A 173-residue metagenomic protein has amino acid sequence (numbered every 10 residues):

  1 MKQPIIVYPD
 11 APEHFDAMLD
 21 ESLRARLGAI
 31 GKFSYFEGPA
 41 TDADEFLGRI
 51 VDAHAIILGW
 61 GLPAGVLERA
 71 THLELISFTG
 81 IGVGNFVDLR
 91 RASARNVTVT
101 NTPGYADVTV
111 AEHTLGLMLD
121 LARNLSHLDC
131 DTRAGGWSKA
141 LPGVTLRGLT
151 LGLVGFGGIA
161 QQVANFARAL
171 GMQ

Functional and structural regions predicted by a protein language model:
M1-A53: N-terminal glycine-/charge-rich "phosphate-binding" loop or analogous flexible N-terminal tail
P9, L58-W60, V154-F156: Replace "coordinates the UDP/GDP/TDP-sugar" with "coordinates nucleotide-activated sugar donors
F15-D16, G65-V66, F86, Q161-Q162: Glycine/Thr-rich phosphate-binding loops of Rossmann-like dinucleotide-binding domains
L27-G28, S93, R168: Anion (oxyanion) recognition and catalysis
K32-S34, T98, Q173: Conserved beta-strand segments of alpha/beta enzyme cores
Y35-T41, I56-W60, D131-K139: Short gly/ser/thr-rich secondary-structure transition/capping motifs
D52-D129, A140-V144, L149: Phosphate/diphosphate ligand-binding glycine-rich loop within oxidoreductases
A140-Q173: Rossmann-like dinucleotide/phosphate-binding beta-alpha-beta segment
